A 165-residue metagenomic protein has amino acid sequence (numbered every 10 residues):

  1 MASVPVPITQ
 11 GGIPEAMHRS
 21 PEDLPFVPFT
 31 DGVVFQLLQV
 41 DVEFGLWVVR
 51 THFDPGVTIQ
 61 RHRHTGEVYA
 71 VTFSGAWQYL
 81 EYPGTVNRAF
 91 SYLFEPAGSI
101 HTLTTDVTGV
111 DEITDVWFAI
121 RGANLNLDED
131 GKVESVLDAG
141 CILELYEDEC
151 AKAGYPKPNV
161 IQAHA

Functional and structural regions predicted by a protein language model:
M1-G45, K132-A165: A short, N-terminal "cap"/entry segment at the start of jelly-roll beta-barrel domains of the cupin/DSBH fold
T30-Q39, G45-R63, P96-I100: Conserved short histidine dyad/triad with adjacent acidic residue
V42, Y69, Q78-T105: Short acidic-glycine-tyrosine-enriched beta hairpin
L46, V68, I113: Conserved catalytic motifs of the protein kinase core domain
R50-H52, A76, W117-A119: Residue-level recognition of well-ordered beta-strand positions that form the cores of beta-sheet-rich folds across
H52-F53, H64-G66, G84-L93, K132-V133: "Short basic amphipathic alpha-helical interaction patches in structured regions
D54-P55, H64-Y82: Glycine- and acidic-residue-biased ligand/ion/polar-headgroup-sensing regions
F94, G109-D128: A short hydrophobic beta-strand segment most commonly corresponding to one strand of the jelly-roll/cupin
